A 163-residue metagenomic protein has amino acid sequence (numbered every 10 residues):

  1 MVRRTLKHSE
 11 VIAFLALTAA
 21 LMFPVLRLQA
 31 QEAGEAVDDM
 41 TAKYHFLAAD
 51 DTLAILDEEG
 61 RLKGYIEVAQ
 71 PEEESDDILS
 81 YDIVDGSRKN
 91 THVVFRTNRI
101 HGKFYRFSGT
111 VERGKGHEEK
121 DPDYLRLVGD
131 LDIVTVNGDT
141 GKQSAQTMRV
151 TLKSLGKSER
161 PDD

Functional and structural regions predicted by a protein language model:
M1-H8: N-terminal secretory signal peptides that target proteins for export/translocation
I12-P24: Bacterial N-terminal signal peptides
V25-A30: Sec/Tat signal peptide C-region and signal peptidase I cleavage site
Q31-D163: Central antiparallel beta-sheet cores of small beta-barrel/beta-sandwich binding domains
